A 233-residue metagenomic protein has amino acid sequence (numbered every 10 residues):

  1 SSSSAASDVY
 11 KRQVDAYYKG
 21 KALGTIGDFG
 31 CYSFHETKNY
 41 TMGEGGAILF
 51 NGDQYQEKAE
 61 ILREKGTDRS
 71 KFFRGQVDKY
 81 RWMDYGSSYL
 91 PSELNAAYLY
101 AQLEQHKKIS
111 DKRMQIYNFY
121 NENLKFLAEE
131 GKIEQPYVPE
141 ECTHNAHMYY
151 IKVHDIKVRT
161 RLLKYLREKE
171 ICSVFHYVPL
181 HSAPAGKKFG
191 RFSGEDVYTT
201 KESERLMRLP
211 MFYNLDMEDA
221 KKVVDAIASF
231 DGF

Functional and structural regions predicted by a protein language model:
S1-R12, C142: Single conserved hydrophobic/aromatic residue that forms the stacking wall/gate of nucleotide- or nucleobase-binding
S7, R12, F34, G46-A47 (+4 more regions): Structural scaffold positions in well-ordered secondary structure
S7-S33: Conserved PLP phosphate-binding loop immediately N-terminal to the Schiff-base lysine helix in PLP-dependent enzymes
Q13, G27, H35, Y137-P139 (+1 more regions): Residues at the C-termini of beta-strands that transition into short coil/loop
Q13-D15, K38-Y40, N118: Short gly/pro/ser/thr-enriched loop/turn and capping motifs at secondary-structure boundaries
Y17, T41-G45, L99: Adenylate-forming
T25-D68, E93: Active-site PLP attachment segment
D53-F233: PLP-dependent aminotransferase class I/II
